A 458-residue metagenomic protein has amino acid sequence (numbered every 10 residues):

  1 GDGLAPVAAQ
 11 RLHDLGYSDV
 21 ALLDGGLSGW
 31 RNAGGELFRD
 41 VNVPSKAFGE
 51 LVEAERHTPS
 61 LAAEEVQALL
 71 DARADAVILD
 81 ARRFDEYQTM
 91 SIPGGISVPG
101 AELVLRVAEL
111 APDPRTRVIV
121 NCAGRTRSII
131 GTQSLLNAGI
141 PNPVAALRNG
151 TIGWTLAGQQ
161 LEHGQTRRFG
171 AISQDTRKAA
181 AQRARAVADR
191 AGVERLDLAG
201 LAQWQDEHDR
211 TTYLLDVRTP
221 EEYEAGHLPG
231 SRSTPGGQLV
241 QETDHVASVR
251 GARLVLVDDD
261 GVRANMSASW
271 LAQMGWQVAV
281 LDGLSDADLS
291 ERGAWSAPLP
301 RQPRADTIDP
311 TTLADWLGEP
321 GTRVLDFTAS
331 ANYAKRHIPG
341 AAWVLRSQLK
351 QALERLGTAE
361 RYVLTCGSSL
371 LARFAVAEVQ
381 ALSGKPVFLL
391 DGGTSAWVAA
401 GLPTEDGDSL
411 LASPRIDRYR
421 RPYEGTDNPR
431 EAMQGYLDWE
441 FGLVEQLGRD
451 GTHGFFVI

Functional and structural regions predicted by a protein language model:
G1-V77, A81-Y213, V217-R323, F327-I458: Rhodanese-like catalytic fold shared by cysteine-dependent sulfurtransferases and DSP/PTP-type phosphatases
